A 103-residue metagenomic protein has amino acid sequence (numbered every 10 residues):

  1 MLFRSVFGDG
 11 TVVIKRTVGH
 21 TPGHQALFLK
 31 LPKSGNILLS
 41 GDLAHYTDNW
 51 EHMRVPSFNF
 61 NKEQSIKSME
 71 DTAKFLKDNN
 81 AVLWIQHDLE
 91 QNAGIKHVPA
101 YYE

Functional and structural regions predicted by a protein language model:
M1-L2: Short, small-residue-biased leader/transition segments that mark boundaries at the very start of proteins
F7-T11, K15-H20: Extended serine/threonine-enriched, polar tracts that run as long, contiguous segments within proteins
P22-E103: Cap/insert and terminal regions of metallo-dependent hydrolase folds
